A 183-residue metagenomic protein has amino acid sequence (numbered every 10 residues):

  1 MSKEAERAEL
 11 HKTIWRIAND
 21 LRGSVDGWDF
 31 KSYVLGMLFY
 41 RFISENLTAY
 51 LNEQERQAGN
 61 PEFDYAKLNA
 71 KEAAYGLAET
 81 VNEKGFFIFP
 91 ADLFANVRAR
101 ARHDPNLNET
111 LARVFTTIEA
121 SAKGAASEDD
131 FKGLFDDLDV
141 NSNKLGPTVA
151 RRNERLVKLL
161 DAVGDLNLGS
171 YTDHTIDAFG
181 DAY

Functional and structural regions predicted by a protein language model:
M1-Y183: Non-catalytic, mostly N-terminal accessory regions of nucleic-acid modification and defense proteins
